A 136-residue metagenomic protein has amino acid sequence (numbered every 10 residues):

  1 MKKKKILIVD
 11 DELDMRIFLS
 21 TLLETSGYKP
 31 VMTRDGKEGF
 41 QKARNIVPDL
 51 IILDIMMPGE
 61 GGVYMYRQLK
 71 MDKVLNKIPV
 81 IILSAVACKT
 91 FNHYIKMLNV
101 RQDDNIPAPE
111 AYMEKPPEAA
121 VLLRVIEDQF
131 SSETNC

Functional and structural regions predicted by a protein language model:
V9-D10, T33, I51: Conserved sequence signature across two-component system core domains
D10, D54, S84: Active-site residues of response regulator receiver
I17-T25: Charged docking surfaces used in two-component/phosphorelay signaling
G27-R34, K42: Short hydrophobic/Thr-rich beta-strand motif most characteristic of the beta2 strand and flanking loop of CheY-like
D35-E38, G61-R67: Acidic catalytic/metal-coordinating carboxylates
I46-I52: Active-site beta3 strand of CheY-like receiver
M57: Receiver (REC) domain active-site loop signature in two-component systems and cognate sites in sensor histidine kinases
Y64, A87-E114, A120-R124: Alpha4 helix (beta4-alpha4-beta5 surface) of REC/receiver domains from two-component response regulators
